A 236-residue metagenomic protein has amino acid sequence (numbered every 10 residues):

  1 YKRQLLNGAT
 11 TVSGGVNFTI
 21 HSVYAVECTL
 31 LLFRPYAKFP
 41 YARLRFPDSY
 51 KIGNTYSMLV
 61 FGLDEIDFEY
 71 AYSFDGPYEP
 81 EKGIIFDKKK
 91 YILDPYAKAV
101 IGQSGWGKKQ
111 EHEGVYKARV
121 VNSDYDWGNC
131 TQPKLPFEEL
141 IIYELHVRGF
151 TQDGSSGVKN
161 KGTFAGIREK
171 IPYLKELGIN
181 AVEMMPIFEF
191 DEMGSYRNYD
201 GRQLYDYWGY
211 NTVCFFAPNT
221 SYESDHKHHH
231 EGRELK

Functional and structural regions predicted by a protein language model:
K2-P47, L135, E139, Y143: Insoluble glucan recognition modules
K2-S13, Y50-T55, L59-E144, T151-V158: The feature marks proteins involved in alpha-glucan
I20, Y72, L145, L174 (+2 more regions): Conserved, mostly hydrophobic/aromatic
I20-Y24, G62, P186: Non-cytosolic beta-sheet module surface loops
K134-E139, K175-E176, W208: Extracellular/periplasmic catalytic domains that process cell-envelope and extracellular macromolecules
R148-E183: A conserved hydrophobic secondary-structure block that centers on an alpha-helix together with its immediately flanking
S156-T163, G194-K236: Aromatic- and acidic-residue-enriched carbohydrate-binding clefts of CAZyme catalytic domains
L174-R202: Carboxylate/His-rich catalytic cores and anion/metal-binding grooves
